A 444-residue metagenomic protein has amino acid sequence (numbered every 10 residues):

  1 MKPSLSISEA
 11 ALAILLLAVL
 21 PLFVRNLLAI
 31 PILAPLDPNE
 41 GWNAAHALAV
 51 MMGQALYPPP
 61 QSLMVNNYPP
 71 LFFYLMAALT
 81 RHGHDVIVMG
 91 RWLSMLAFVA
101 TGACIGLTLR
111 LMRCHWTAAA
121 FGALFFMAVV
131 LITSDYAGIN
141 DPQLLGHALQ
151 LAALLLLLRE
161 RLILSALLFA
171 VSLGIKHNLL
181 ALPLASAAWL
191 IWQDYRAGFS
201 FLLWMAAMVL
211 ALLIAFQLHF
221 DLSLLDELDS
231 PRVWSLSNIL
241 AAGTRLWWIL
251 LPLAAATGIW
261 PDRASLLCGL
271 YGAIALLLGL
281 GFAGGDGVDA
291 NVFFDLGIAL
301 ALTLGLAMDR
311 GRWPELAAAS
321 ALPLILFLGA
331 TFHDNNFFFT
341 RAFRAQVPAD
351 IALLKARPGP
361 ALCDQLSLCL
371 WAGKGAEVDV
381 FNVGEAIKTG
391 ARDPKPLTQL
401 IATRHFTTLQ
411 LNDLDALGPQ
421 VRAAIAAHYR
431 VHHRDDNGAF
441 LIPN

Functional and structural regions predicted by a protein language model:
K2-L5, L182-A207, V233-W234, A255-A264 (+2 more regions): Perimembrane helix-loop-helix junctions
L16-V19, G102-G106, R245-G269, A275-L276 (+2 more regions): Hydrophobic, aromatic-rich transmembrane alpha-helices and their immediate juxtamembrane boundary segments
G41-N67, L71: Extracytosolic helix-loop segments that constitute the early lumenal/periplasmic catalytic or substrate-binding loops
Y74, H82-A103, Y136: Loop-to-helix entry region of an early transmembrane alpha helix in multi-pass inner-membrane enzymes
W92-R113, F121, A152: Transmembrane-helix motifs of polytopic, lipid-linked glycan transferases
M95, A181, D286-R312: Hydrophobic/aromatic-rich transmembrane helices and adjacent perimembrane loops
A128-I132, L145-L164, L168, A299-T303: Specific aromatic-rich, kink-prone transmembrane helix
L324-N444: Extracytoplasmic
